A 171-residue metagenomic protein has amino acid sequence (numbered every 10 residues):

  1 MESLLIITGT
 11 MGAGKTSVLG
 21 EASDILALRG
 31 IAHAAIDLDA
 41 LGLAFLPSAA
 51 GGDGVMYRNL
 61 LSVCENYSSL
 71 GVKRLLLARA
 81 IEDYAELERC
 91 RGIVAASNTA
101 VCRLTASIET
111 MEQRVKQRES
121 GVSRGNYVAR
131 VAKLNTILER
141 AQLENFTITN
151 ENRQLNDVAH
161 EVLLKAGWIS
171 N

Functional and structural regions predicted by a protein language model:
L4: Walker A (P-loop) ATP-phosphate-binding motif of ABC ATPase nucleotide-binding domains
I7: Hydrophobic anchor at the beta1->P-loop junction of P-loop NTPases
M11: The conserved Walker
K15: Conserved lysine of the Walker
G20-S62: Conserved substrate/cofactor phosphate-moiety recognition/catalytic segment in nucleotide-dependent phosphotransferases
M56-N98: Glycine-rich phosphate-binding loop used to anchor ATP phosphates in small-molecule kinases, encompassing both
A80, A95-V115: Conserved phosphate-donor/acceptor-positioning beta-strand/loop module used by diverse small-molecule
S120-E161, I169-S170: Small-molecule kinase domains that catalyze NTP-dependent phosphoryl transfer to phosphate-bearing small molecules
